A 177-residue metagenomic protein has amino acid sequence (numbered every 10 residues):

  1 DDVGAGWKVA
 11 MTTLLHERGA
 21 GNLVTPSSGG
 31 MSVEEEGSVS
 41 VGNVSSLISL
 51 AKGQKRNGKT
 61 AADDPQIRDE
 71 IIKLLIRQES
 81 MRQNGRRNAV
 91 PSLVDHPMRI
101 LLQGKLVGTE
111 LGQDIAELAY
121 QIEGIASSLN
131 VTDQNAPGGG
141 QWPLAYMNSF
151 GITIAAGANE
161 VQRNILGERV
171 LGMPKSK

Functional and structural regions predicted by a protein language model:
D1, Y120, S176-K177: Acidic/polar loop patches that form or flank catalytic/metal-binding clefts of enzymes that bind anionic ligands
D1-S80, I152: Glycine-rich beta->alpha junctions and the first turn(s) of the following alpha-helix
G6-T12, H16-G30, S127-K177: Glycine-rich phosphate/cofactor-binding loops in nucleotide/flavin-utilizing enzymes
T13, S46-Q54, N84-R87, P91 (+3 more regions): Generic, well-ordered alpha-helical scaffold segments in large soluble proteins
S38, M98, L102, G157-V161: Short, conserved micro-motifs enriched in small and acidic residues
A62-P65, E79-N135: C-terminal helix-coil-helix/basic helical segment that borders enzyme active sites and/or dimer interfaces and provides
D69, L106-T109, Q113, E117 (+2 more regions): A generic structural signal for well-ordered alpha-helical surface patches
